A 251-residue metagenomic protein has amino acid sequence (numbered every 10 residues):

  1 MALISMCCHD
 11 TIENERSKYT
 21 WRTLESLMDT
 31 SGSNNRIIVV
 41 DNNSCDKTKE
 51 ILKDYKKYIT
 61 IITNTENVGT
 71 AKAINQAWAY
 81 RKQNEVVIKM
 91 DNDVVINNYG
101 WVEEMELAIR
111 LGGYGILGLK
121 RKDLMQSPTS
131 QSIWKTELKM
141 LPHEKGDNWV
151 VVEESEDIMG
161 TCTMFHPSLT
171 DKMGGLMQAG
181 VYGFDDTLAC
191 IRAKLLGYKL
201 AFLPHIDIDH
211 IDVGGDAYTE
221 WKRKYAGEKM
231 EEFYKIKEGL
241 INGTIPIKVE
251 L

Functional and structural regions predicted by a protein language model:
R22-N34: Short, acidic, metal-binding catalytic loop of nucleotide-sugar glycosyltransferases
D41-K49: A conserved acidic beta->alpha catalytic loop
N64-R81: Glycine-rich, basic loop-to-helix element that forms the pyrophosphate-binding segment of sugar-nucleotide handling
N84-V95: Short beta-strand-to-loop acidic/aromatic patch adjacent to the donor-nucleotide binding site
G100-I116: Conserved donor-nucleotide/metal-binding helix-loop-beta segment in metal-dependent transferases, i.e., the alpha-helix
L117-S132: Short beta-strand-to-loop element that shapes/binds the nucleotide-sugar donor at the catalytic cleft/hinge
K145-F165: A recurrent flexible, glycine/aromatic-enriched loop bordering the glycosyltransferase active site that acts as
A179-L251: C-terminal catalytic/acceptor-binding lobe
